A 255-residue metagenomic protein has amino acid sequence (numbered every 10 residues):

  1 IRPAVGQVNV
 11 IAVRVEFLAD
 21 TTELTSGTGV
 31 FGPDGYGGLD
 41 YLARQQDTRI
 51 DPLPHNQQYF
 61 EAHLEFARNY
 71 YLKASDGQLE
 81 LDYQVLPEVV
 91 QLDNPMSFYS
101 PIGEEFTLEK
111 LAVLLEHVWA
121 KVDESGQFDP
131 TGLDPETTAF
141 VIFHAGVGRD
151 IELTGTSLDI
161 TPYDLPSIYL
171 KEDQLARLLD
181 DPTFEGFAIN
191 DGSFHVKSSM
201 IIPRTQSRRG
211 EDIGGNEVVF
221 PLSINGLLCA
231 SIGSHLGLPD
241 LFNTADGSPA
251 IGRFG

Functional and structural regions predicted by a protein language model:
I1-A250, F254: Active-site-proximal segment of zinc-dependent metalloprotease catalytic domains
